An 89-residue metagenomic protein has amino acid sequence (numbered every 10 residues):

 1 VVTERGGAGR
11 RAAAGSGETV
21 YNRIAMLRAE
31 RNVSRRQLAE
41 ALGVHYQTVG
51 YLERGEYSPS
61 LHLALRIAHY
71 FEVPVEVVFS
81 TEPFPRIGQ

Functional and structural regions predicted by a protein language model:
V2-E30: A short, Lys/Arg-rich alpha-helix, primarily the initiator
I24, R35-A39, V49-L52, V78: Conserved hydrophobic/aromatic packing and binding residues within compact polymer-binding modules
A29, E40, H69: Alpha-helical residues within the helix-turn-helix
G43-S58: Recognition helix of helix-turn-helix/homeodomain-like DNA-binding domains that insert into the DNA major groove
Y51, G55, R66, F84: Alpha-helical DNA-recognition elements
H62-V77: DNA major-groove recognition helix of helix-turn-helix/homeodomain DNA-binding modules
V77-Q89: Short amphipathic recognition helices of helix-turn-helix/homeodomain-type DNA-binding modules
